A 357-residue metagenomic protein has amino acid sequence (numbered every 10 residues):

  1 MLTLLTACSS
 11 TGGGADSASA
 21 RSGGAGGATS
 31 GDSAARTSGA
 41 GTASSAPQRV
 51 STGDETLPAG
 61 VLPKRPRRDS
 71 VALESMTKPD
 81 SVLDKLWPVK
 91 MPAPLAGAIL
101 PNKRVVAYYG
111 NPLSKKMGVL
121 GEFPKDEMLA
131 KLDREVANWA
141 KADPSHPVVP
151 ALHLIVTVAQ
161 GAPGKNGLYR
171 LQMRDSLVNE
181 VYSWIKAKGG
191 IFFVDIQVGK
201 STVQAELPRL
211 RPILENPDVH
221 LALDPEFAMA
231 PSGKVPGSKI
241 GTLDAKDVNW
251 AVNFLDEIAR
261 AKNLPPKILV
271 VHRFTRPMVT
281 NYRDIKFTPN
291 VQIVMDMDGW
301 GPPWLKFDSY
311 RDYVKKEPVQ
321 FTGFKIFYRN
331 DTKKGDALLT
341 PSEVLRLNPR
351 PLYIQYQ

Functional and structural regions predicted by a protein language model:
L4-A7: C-terminal motif of bacterial Sec signal peptides marking the signal peptidase cleavage site
S9-L171, F287-V291, L305-Q357: Alpha/beta catalytic barrel-like cores
N111-L113, I155-A159, Q197-G199, E226-A228 (+3 more regions): Active-site beta-loop-alpha junctions enriched in small/polar residues
S145-G190, K200-N216, H220-A222, M229-A230 (+1 more regions): Chitinase-like catalytic core of GlcNAc-active glycosidases
P147-V148, A187-I191, P217-H220, N263-I268 (+2 more regions): Loop/turn elements at helix/coil->beta-strand transitions in domains of secreted/extracellular proteins
V198-V203, R260-M278: Aromatic-lined carbohydrate-recognition surfaces of secreted/lumenal glycan-active proteins
A230-I240, D296-G299: Extended amphipathic alpha-helical segments with heptad-repeat/coiled-coil character used for oligomerization, fusion
P277-M297, P302-L305: Substrate-binding cleft/loops of secretory-pathway carbohydrate-active enzymes
